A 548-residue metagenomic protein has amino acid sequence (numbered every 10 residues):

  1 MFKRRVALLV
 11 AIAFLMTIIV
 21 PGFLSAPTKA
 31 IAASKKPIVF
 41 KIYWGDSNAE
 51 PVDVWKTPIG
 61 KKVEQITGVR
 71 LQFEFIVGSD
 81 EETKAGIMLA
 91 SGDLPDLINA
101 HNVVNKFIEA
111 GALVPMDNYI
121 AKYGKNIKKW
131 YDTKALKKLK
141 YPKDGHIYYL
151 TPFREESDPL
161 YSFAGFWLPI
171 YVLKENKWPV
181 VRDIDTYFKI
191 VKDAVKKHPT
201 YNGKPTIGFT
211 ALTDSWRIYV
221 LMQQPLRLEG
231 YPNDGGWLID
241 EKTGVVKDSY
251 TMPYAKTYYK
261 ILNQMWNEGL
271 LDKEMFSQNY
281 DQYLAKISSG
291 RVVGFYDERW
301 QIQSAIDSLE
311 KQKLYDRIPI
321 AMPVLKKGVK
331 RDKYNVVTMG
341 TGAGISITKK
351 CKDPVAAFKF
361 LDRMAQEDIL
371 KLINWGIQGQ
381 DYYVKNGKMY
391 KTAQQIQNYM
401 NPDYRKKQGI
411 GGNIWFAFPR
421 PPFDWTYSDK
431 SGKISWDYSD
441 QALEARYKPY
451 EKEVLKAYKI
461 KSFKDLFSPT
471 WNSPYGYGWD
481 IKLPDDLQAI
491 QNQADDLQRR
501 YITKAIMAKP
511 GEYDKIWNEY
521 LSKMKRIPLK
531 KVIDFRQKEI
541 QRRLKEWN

Functional and structural regions predicted by a protein language model:
F2-L8, L15, P21-Y187, H198 (+3 more regions): Conserved N-terminal structural module of periplasmic/extracytoplasmic solute-binding proteins
D46-W55, G60, E156, L160-W167 (+3 more regions): Extracytoplasmic/periplasmic substrate-binding proteins
Q65-V69, G92, K196-N202, E268-L270 (+4 more regions): Secondary-structure transition/capping motifs at alpha-helix termini and the adjoining loop/turn into the next element
G78-E82, Q278-D281, K327-V329: Short acidic loop-to-helix transition motifs that present clustered carboxylates
A85, L94, I98, Y187 (+6 more regions): Conserved luminal/periplasmic juxtamembrane motif of membrane-embedded glycan-processing enzymes
D144-Y219, D240-K286, R291, F295-Y296 (+1 more regions): Helix-loop-helix "hinge/cap" segment bordering the ligand-binding cleft or interdomain interface
Y315-K326, N335-F416: Polar, glycine-rich mid-to-C-terminal structural blocks that act as macromolecule-binding/assembly scaffolds
K371-R500, K504: Conserved small-residue motifs centered on glycine
